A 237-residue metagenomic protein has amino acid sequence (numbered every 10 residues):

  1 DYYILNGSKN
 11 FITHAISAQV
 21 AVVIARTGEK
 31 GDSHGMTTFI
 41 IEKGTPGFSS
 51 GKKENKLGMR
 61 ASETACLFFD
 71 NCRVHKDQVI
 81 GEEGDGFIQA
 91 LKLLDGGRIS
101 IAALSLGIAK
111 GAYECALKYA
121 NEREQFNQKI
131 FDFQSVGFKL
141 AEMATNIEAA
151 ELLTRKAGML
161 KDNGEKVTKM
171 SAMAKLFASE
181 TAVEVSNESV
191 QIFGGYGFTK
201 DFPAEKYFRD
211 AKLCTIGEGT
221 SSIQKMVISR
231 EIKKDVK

Functional and structural regions predicted by a protein language model:
D1-S50: A short core secondary-structure module
Y2-Y3, C66-F68, E82-D85, L91-K237: Alpha-helical interface subdomain recognition
I4-N10, H14-S17, T27, C72-V74 (+3 more regions): Active-site beta-strand/loop segments that form the cofactor-binding cradle of oxidoreductase flavoproteins
I12-A15, L57-A61, L94, S100-L104: Short alpha-helix boundary/capping segments
A15, S33, A61-S62, T199 (+1 more regions): A generic fold-level signal
V23-T27, I40-E42, F68-D70, G81 (+1 more regions): Short beta-strand-to-turn element immediately C-terminal to the catalytic PLP-Schiff-base lysine in fold type I
G35, S50-K52, H75-E83: Short, charged, solvent-exposed linker or helix-capping segments at domain edges/interfaces that act as flexible hinges
G44-H75: Flexible, small-/acidic-enriched active-site or ligand-binding loops
